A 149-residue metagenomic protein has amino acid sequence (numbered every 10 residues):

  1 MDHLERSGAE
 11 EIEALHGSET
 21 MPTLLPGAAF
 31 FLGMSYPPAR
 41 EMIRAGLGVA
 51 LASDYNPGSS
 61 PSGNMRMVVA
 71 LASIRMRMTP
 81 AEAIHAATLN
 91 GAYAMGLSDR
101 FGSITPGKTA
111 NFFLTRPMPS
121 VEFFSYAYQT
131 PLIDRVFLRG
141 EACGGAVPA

Functional and structural regions predicted by a protein language model:
M1-R100, Y128, A142, P148: Active-site-adjacent C-terminal substructures of enzyme catalytic domains
A50-S53, A92-Y93, S98-F124: Structural signature of the urease/amidohydrolase superfamily beta/alpha-barrel
A87-L89, T109-A149: C-terminal cap of metal-dependent C-N hydrolases
